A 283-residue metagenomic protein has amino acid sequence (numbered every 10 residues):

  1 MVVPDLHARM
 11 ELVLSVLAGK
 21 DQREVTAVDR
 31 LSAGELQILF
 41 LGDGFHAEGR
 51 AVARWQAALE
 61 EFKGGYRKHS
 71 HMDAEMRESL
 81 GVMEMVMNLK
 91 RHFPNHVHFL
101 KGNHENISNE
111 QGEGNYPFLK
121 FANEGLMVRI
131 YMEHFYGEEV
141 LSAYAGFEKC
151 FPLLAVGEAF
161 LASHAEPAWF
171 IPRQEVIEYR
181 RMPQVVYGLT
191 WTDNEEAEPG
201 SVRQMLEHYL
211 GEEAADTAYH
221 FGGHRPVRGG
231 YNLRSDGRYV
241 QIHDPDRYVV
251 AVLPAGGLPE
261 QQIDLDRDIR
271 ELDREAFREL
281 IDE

Functional and structural regions predicted by a protein language model:
M1-E283: Feature recognizes metal-dependent phosphohydrolase scaffolds
